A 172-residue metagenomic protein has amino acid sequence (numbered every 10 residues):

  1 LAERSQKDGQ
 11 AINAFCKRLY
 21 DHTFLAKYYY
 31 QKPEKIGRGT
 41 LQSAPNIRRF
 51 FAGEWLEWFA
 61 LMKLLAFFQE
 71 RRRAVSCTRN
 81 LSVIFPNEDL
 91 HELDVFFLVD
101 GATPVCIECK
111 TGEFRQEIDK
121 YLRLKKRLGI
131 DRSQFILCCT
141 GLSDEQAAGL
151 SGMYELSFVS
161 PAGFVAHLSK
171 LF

Functional and structural regions predicted by a protein language model:
L1-F172: Intrinsically disordered, low-complexity Ser/Thr/Pro/Gly-rich regulatory segments
